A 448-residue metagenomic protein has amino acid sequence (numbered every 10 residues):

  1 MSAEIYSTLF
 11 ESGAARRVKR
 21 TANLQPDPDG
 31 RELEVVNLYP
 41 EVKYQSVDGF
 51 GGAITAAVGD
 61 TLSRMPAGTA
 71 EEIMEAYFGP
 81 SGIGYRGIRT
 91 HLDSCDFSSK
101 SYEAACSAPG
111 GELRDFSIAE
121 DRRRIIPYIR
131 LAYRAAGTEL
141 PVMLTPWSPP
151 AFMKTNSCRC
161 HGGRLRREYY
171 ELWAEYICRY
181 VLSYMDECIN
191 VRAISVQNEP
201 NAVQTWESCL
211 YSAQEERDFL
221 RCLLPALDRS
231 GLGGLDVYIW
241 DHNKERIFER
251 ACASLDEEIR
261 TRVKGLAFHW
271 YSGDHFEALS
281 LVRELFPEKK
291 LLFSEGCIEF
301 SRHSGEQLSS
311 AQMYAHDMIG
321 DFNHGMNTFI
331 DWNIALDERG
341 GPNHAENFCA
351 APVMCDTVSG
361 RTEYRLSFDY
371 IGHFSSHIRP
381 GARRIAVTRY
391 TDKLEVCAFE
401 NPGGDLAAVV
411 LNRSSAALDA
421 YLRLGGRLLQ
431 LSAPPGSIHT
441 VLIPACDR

Functional and structural regions predicted by a protein language model:
A15-V191, R217, R221: N-terminal catalytic cores of secreted or lumenal carbohydrate-active enzymes
P28-V42, P127-Y128, R179-Y180, R221 (+4 more regions): Alpha-helical scaffolding within the catalytic cores of extracellular/periplasmic polymer-degrading hydrolases
G52, G84, V142, I194 (+6 more regions): Conserved, mostly hydrophobic/aromatic
F97-S101, P150-S157, N201-T205, I247-E249 (+2 more regions): Short acidic/His/Gly/Ser-rich catalytic and metal-binding motifs that mark active-site loops of diverse hydrolases
L172-A193, P200-R302: Active-site neighborhood of glycoside hydrolase catalytic domains
F293-D369, A386-R389: Aromatic/acidic polysaccharide-binding cleft in carbohydrate-active enzymes
S376, V387-G425, G436: Carbohydrate-binding surface patches
S432-R448: C-terminal beta-strand-rich structural cap/linker in extracellular carbohydrate-active enzymes
